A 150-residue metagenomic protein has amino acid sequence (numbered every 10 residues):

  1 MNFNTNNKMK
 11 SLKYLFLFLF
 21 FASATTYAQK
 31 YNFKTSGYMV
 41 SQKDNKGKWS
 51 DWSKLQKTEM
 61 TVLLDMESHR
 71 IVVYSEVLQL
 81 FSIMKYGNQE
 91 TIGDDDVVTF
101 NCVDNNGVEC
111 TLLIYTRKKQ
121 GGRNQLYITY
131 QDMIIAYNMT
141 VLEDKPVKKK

Functional and structural regions predicted by a protein language model:
M1-N32: Bacterial Sec-dependent N-terminal signal peptides
Q29-S53: Tryptophan-anchored aromatic micro-motifs
Y38-V40, V73-L80, T129-I134: Short, solvent-exposed aromatic-acidic interface loops
K54-T58, D104-L112: Charged, amphipathic alpha-helical segments
K57-N101: Mature extracytoplasmic domains of secretory-pathway proteins
V73, T99-N105, L113-I114, L126-T129: Short beta-strand segments that buttress and anchor functional surface loops
I114-M139: Short, exposed beta-strand-loop hairpins at the edges of beta-sheets in extracellular/periplasmic proteins
I134-K150: Short, low-complexity, Pro/Ser/Thr/Gly-rich segments in the mature regions of secreted, periplasmic
